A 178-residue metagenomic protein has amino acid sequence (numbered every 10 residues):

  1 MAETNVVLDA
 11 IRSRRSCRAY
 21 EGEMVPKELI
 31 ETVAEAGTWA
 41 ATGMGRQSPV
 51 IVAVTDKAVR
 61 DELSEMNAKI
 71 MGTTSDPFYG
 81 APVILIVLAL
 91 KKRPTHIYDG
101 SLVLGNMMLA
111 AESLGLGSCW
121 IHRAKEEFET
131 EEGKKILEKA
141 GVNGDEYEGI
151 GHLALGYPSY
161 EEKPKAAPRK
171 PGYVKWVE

Functional and structural regions predicted by a protein language model:
M1-E178: Acidic, surface-exposed loops and disordered segments
